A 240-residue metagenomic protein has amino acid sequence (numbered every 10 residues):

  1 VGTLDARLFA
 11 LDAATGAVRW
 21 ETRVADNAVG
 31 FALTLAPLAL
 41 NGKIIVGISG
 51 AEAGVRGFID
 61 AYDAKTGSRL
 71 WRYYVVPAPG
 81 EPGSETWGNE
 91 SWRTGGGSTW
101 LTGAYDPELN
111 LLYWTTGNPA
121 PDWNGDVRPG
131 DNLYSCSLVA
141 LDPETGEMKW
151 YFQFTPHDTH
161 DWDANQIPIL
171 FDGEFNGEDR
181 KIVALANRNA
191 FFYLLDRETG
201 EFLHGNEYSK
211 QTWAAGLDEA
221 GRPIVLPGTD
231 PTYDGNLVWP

Functional and structural regions predicted by a protein language model:
V1-P240: Secretory-pathway ectodomains
